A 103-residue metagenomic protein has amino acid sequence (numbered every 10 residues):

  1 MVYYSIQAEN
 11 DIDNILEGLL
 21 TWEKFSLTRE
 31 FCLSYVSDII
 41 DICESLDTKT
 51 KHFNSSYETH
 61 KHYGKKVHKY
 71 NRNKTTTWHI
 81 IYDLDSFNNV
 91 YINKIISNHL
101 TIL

Functional and structural regions predicted by a protein language model:
M1-I40: Arg/Lys-rich, positively charged N-terminal/basic patches that mediate binding to nucleic acids
Y4, G18, Y35, F53 (+2 more regions): Aromatic side chains
L16-L19, T50, I96: Short, flexible helix/strand-to-coil boundary loops that buttress conserved ligand/catalytic motifs in alpha/beta
F25, H68-L103: Enriched for short, Lys/Arg-rich terminal
T28, C32-I39, T59, Y63-K66 (+1 more regions): Solvent-exposed, non-transmembrane amphipathic alpha-helical segments
D41-H52, S86-V90, N98: Short, charged/polar surface micro-motifs in flexible loops or helix N-caps
E44-N73: A short, surface-exposed loop/turn module that caps and links secondary-structure elements
